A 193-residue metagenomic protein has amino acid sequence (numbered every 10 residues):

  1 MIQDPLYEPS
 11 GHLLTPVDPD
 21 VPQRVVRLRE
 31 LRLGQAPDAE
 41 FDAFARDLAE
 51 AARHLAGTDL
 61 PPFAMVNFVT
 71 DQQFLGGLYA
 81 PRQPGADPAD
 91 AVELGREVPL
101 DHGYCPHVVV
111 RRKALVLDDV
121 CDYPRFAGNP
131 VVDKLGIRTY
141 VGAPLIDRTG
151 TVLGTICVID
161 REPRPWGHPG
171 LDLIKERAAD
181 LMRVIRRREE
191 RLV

Functional and structural regions predicted by a protein language model:
M1-P99, L171-A178, R187-V193: Intrinsically disordered, low-complexity terminal regulatory regions
F63, C105, G142, T155: Short hydrophobic/aromatic beta-strand element in the GNAT-like acyltransferase core that lines or flanks the acyl-donor
F68-Y79, P84-V132, R138: Regulatory sensory and allosteric helical modules in signal-transduction proteins and certain transcription factors
R111, R148-T149: Residue-level recognition of short loop/turn positions
T139-D147: A short, aliphatic-rich beta-strand micro-motif
T149-D160: Sensory beta-strand/linker motifs that couple input domains to effectors
I159-E176: Regulatory loop-to-helix N-cap segments in sensory/regulatory domains that couple ligand/signal detection
